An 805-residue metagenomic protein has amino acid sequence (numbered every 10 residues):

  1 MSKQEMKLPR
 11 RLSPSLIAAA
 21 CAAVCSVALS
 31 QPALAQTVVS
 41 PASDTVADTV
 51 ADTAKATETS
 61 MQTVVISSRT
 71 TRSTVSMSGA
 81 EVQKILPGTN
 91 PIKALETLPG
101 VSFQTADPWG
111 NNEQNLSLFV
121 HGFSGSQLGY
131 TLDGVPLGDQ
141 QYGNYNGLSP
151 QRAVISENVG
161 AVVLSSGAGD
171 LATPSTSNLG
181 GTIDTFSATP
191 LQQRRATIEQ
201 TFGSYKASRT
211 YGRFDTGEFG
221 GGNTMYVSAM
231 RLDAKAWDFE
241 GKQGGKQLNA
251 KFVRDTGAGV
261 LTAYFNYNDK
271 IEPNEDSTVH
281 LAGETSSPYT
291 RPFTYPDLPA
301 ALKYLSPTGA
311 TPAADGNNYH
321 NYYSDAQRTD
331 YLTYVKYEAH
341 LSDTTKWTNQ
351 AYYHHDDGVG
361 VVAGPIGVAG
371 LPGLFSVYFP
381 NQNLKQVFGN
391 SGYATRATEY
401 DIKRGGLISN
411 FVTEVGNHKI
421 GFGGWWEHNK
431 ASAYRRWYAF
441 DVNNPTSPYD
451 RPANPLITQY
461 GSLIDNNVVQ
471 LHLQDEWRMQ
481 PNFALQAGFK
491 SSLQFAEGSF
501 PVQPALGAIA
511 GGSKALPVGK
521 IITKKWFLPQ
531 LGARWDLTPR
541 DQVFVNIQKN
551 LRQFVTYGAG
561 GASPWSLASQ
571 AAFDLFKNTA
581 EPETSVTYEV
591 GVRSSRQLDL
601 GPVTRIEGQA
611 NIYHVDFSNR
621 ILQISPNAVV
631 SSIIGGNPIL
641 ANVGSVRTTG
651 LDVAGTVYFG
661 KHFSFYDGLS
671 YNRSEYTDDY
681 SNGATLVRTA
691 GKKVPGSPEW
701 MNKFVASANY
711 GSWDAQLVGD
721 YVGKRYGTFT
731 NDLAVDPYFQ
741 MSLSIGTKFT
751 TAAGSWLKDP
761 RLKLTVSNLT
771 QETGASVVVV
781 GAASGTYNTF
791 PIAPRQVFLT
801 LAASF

Functional and structural regions predicted by a protein language model:
S2-Q4, L551, D720-G727, T747-F805: C-terminal beta-signal and adjacent terminal beta-strands/loops of Gram-negative outer-membrane beta-barrel proteins
P41, I92-P136, A153, G167: Extracytoplasmic beta-strand/coil segments of soluble accessory domains associated with Gram-negative outer-membrane
A42-I92, S117: N-terminal periplasmic "start-of-domain" segments of outer-membrane beta-barrel proteins
R152-T197: A beta-strand signature from Gram-negative outer-membrane beta-barrel systems, especially the internal plug domain
R195-T197, F202-K303, P307, D325-K346 (+2 more regions): Transmembrane beta-barrel wall of Gram-negative outer-membrane proteins
R328-G360, F375-A505, R605-Q609, Y658 (+1 more regions): Face-selective signature of the C-terminal outer-membrane beta-barrel domain
Q480, L600, R605-S618, P626 (+4 more regions): Gram-negative outer-membrane beta-barrel transporters
F495-I509, I521, R534-E589, G608 (+3 more regions): Surface-exposed extracellular loop regions of Gram-negative outer-membrane beta-barrel proteins, predominantly
